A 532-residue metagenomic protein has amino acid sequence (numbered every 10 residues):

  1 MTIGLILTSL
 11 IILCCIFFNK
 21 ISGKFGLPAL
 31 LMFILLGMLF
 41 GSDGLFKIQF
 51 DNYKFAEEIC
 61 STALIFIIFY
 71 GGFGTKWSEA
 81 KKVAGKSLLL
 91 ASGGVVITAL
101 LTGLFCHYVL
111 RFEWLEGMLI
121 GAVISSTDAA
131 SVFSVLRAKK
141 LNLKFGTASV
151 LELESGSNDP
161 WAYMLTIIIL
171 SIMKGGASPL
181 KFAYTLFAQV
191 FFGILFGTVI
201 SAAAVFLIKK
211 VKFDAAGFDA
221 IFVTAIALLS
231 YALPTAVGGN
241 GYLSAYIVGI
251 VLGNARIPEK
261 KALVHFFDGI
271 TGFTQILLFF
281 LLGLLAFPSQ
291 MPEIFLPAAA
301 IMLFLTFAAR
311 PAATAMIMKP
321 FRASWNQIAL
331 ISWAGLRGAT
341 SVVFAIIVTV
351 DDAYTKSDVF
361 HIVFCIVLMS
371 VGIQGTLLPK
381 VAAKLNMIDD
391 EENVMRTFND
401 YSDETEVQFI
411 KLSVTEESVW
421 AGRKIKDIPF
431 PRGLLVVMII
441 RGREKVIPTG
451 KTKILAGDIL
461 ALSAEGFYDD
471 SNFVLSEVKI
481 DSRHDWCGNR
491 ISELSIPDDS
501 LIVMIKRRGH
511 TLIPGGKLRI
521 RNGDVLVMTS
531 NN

Functional and structural regions predicted by a protein language model:
M1-D390, E404: Transmembrane helical cores of multi-pass secondary ion antiporters/exchangers
A312, K319-N326, L330, T340 (+1 more regions): Cytosolic regulatory regions of ion transport systems
